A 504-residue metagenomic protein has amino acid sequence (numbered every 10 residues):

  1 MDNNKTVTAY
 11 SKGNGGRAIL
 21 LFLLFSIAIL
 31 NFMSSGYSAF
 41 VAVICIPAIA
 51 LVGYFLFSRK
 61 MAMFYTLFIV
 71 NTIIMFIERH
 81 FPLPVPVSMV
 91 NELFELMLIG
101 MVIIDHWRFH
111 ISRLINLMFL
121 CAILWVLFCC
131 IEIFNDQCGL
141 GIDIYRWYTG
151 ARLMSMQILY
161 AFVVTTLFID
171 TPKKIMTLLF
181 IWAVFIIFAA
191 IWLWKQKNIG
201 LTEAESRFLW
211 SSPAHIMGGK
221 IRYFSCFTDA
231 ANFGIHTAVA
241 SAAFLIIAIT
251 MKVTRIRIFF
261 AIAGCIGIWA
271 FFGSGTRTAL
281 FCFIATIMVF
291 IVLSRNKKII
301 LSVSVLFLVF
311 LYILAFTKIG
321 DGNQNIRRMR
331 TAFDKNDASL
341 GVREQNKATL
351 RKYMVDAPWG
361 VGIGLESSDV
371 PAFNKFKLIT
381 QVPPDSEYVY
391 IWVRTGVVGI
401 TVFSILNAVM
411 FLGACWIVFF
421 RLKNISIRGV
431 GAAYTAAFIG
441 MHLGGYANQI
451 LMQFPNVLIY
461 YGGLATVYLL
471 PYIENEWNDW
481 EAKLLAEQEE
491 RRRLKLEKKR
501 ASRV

Functional and structural regions predicted by a protein language model:
D2-I19, R421-R428, G445-L451, Y460-V504: A juxtamembrane structural motif centered on a specific transmembrane helix
A48-I49, C130, L159-A161, M176-F208 (+3 more regions): Alpha-helical transmembrane segments of multi-pass inner-membrane proteins
I69-F81, Y390-T395, I427-Y472: Membrane helix-loop boundary segments at the extracytoplasmic
V87-I99, L117-L127, I142-L167, I186: Aromatic-anchored transmembrane helix interface
K197-L201, S274, I291-D334, R351-V355 (+1 more regions): A membrane-periplasm/extracellular boundary helix in multi-pass inner-membrane enzymes that assemble envelope glycans
E203, L209-W210, M217, D321-G322 (+2 more regions): Long extracytoplasmic/lumenal interhelical loops at the membrane interface of multi-pass membrane proteins
D229-A231, G267-A270, I379-C415, L443: A conserved mid-to-late transmembrane alpha helix and its immediate loop/hinge that forms the functional core
R257, M288, T395-H442: Hydrophobic transmembrane alpha-helices and their immediate junctions
